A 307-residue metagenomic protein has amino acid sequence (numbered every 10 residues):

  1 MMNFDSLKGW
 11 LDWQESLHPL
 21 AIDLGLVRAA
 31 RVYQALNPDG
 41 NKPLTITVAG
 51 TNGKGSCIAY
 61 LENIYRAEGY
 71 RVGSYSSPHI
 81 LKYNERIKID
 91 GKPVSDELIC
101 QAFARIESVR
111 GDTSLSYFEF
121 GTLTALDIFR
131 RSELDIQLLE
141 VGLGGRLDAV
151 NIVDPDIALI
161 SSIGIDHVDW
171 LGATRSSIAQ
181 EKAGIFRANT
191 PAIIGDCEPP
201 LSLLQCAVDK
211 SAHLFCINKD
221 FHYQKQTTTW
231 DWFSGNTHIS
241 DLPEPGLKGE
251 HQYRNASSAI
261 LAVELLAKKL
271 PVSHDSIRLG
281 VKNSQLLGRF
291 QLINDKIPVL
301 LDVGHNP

Functional and structural regions predicted by a protein language model:
M1-L20: Charged, amphipathic alpha-helical linker segments immediately N-terminal to NTP-binding catalytic cores
S6, L20, L26, A30-Q34 (+3 more regions): ATP-dependent carboxylate-amine ligase catalytic core
K42-L44, R131, I136-V141, D148-L159 (+3 more regions): Nucleotide phosphate-binding/pyrophosphate-handling subdomain across enzymes that bind or process nucleotide phosphates
L44-V48, S56-G73: A conserved segment at the C-terminal end of the G1
Y75, I193-D196, C206-K225, G246-G249 (+3 more regions): Beta-strand->loop->alpha-helix junctions that form or flank phosphate-binding loops in nucleotide-handling enzymes
S95-I99, Q224-I239: Acidic-glycine-rich active-site phosphate/pyrophosphate-binding loop
L143-L147, I152-A212: Conserved catalytic-core segment of NTP-binding enzymes
